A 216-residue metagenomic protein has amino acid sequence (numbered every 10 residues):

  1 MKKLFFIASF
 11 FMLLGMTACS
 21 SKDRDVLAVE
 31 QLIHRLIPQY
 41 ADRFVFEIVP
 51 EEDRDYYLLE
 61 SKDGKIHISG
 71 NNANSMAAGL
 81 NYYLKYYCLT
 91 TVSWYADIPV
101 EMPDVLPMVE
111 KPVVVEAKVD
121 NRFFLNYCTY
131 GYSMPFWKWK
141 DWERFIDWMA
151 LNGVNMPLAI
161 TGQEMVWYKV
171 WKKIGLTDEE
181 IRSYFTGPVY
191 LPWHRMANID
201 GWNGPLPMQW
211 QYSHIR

Functional and structural regions predicted by a protein language model:
M1-R24: Bacterial Sec-dependent N-terminal signal peptides
K3, E51-L58: Short, compositionally biased low-complexity segments
R24-L32, P38, V49-D53, K62-R216: Feature activates predominantly on carbohydrate-active enzymes
P38-Y40, V45-F46, L58: Extracytoplasmic soluble-region selector
